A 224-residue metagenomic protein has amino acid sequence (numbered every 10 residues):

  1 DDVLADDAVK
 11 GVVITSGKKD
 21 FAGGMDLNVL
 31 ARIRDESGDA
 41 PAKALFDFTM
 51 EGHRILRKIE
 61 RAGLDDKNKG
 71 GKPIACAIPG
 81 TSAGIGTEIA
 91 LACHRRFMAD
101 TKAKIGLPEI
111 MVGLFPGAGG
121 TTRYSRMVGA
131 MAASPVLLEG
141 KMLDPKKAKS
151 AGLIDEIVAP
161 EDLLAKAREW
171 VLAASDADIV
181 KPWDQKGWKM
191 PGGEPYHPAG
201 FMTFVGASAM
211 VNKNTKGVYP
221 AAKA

Functional and structural regions predicted by a protein language model:
D1-K43, R54-A77, A99-K104: A structural preference for short, pocket-lining loop segments at secondary-structure junctions
G24, F46-T49, H53, G84 (+2 more regions): Glycine-rich phosphate-binding loop at the start of an alpha helix
L30-R32, G117, A174-S175: Short, hinge-like loop/turn segments at secondary-structure boundaries
G63, K67, A83-L137, S150-A151 (+1 more regions): CoA-thioester-processing core
G80: Conserved AMP-binding
E88-A92, F97, M131-A224: Amphipathic alpha-helical segments at domain termini/boundaries
